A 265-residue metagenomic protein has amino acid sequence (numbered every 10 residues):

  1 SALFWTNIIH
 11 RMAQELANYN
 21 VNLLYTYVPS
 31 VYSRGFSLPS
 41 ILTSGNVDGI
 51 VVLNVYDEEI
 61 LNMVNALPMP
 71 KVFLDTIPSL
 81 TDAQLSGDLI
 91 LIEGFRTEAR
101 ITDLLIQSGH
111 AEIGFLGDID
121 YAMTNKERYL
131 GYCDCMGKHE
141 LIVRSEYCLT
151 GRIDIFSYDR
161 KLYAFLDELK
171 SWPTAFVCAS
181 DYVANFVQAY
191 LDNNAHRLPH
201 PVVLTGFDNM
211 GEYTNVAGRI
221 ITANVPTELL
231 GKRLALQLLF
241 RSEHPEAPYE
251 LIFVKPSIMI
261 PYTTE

Functional and structural regions predicted by a protein language model:
S1-R100, D167-S171: Alpha-helical recognition/docking segments in bacterial nutrient-uptake and carbohydrate-utilization systems
L3-N18, T97-I101, M123-V143, F186-Y190 (+1 more regions): Short, solvent-exposed amphipathic alpha-helices that sit in or adjacent to ligand/effector-binding or catalytic
L16-V28, C133-S157: Short beta-strand elements in bilobed, periplasmic/extracellular small-molecule ligand-binding domains
D88-F115, L130, D134, F156-A164 (+2 more regions): Hydrophobic alpha-helical segments within soluble ligand-binding/sensing domains
R100-L141, E250-E265: An alpha-beta-alpha
A111-E112, V143-E146, R197-V203: Short acidic capping loops at alpha-helix termini that bridge into adjacent secondary structure
Y163-E265: Flexible loop/turn connectors
